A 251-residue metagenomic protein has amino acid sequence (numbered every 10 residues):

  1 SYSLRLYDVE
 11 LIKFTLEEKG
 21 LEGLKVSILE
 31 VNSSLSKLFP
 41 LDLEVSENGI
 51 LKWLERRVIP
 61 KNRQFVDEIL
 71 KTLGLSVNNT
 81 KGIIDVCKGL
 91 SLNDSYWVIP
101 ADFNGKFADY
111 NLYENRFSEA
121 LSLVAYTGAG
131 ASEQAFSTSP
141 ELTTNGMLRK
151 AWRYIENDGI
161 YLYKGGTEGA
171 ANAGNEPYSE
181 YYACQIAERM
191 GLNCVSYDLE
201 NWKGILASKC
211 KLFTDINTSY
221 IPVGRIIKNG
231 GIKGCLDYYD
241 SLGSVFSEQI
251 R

Functional and structural regions predicted by a protein language model:
S1-R251: Phosphate/dinucleotide-binding and metal-coordinating scaffold of catalytic cores in nucleotide-dependent enzymes
